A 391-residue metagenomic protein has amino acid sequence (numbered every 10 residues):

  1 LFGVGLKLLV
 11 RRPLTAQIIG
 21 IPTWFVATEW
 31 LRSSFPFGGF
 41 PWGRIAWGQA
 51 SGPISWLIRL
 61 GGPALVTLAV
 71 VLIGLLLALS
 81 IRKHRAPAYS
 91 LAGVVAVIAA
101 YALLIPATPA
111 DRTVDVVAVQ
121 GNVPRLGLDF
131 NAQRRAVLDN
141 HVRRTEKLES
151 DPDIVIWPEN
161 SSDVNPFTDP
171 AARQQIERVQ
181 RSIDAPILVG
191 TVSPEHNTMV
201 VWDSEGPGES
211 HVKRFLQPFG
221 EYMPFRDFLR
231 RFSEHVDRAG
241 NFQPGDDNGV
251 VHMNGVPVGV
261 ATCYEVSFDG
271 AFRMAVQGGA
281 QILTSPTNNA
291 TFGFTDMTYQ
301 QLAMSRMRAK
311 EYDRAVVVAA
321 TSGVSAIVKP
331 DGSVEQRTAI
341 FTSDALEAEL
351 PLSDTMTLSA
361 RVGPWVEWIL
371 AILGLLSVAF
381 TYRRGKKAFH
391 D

Functional and structural regions predicted by a protein language model:
L1-L104, G293-F294, S305-R308, A320-S322 (+3 more regions): Membrane-embedded alpha-helical bundles of multi-pass enzymes that act on lipidic or dolichyl-linked glycan substrates
V10, R82, E146-E149, R181 (+2 more regions): Residue-level signal for alpha-helix termini/capping positions
P22, I154, S161-S162, T168-L188 (+3 more regions): CN hydrolase (nitrilase-like) catalytic-core segments centered on the catalytic cysteine and neighboring Lys/Glu
S51, P124-R125, L216-Q217, A290 (+1 more regions): Active-site/binding-pocket entry motifs
L103-F219, R238-N241, V250-G255, V260 (+2 more regions): Soluble catalytic regions of membrane-associated enzymes that act on cell-envelope and secretory-pathway components
M223-V236, S353-P364: Short, surface-exposed secondary-structure junctions/capping segments
G245-D247: Small-residue-centered hinge/linker elements
